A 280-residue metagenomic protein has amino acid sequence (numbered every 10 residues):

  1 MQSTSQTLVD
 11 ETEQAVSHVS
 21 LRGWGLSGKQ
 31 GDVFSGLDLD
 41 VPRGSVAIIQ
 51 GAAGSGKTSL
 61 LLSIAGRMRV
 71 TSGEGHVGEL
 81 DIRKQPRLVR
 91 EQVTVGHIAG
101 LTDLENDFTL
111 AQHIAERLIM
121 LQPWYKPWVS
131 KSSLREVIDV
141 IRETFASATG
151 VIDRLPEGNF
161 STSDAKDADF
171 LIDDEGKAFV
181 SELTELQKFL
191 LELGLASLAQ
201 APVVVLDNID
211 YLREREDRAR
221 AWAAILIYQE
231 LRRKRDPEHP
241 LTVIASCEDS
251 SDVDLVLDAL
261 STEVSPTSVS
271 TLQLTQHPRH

Functional and structural regions predicted by a protein language model:
V19-W24, D32-P42, G73: Conserved beta-strand
Q50-A52: The feature captures the beta-strand-to-loop junction immediately N-terminal to the Walker
K57: Conserved lysine of the Walker
A65: Helix-to-loop junction immediately C-terminal to a conserved catalytic motif
V70-D81, V89: Conserved ABC transporter NBD signature motif
D81-G96, T102: ABC ATPase NBD coupling module
I98-L191: ABC-family P-loop ATPase nucleotide-binding domains
E185-V205: GG-anchored amphipathic helix commonly corresponding to the ABC/SMC/Rad50 NBD signature/C-loop
